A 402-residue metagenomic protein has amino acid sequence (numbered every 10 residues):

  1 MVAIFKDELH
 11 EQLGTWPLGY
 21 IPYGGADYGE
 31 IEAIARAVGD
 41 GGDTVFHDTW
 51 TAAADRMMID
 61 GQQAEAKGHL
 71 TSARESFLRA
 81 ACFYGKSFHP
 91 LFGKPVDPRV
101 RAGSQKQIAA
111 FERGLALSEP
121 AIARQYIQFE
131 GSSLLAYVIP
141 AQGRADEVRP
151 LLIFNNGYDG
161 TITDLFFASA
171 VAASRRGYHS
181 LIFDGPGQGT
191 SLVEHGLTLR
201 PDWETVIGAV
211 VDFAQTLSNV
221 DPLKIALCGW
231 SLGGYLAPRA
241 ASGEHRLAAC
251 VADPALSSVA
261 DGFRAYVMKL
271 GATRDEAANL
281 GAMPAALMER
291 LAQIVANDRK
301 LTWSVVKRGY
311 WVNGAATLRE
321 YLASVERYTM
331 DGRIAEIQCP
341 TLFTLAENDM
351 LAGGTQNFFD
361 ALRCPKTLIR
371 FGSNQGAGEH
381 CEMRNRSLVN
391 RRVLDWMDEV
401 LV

Functional and structural regions predicted by a protein language model:
W50, A54-M57, V100-A145: N-terminal cap/lid segment of alpha/beta-hydrolase-fold proteins
E147-G157: Short beta-strand element of the alpha/beta-hydrolase
L197-N219: Alpha/beta-hydrolase active-site loop
N219-S231: Alpha/beta-hydrolase fold nucleophile elbow
S242-A323, L345: Hydrolase active-site cap/lid region
I337, F343-L345: Short beta-strand/loop motif that positions the catalytic acidic residue of the alpha/beta-hydrolase fold
L362-G378: Catalytic histidine neighborhood in serine/cysteine hydrolases with alpha/beta-hydrolase-type architecture
G372, E379-V402: Catalytic active-site module of serine/aspartate enzymes centered on a nucleophile-bearing elbow/loop
